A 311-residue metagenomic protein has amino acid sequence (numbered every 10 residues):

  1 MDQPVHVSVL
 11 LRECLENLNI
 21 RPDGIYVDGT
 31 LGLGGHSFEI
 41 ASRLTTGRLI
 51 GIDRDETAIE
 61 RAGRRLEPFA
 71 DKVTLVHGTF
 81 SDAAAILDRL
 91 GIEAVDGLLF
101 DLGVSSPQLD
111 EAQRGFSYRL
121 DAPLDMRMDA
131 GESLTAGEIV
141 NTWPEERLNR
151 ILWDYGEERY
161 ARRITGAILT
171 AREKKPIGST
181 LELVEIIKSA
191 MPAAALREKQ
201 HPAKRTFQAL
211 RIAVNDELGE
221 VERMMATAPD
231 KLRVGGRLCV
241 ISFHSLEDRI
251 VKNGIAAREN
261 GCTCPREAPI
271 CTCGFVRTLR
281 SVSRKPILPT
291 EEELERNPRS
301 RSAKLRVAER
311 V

Functional and structural regions predicted by a protein language model:
M1-V311: S-adenosyl-L-methionine-dependent methyltransferase catalytic core, i.e., the SAM/SAH-binding region
